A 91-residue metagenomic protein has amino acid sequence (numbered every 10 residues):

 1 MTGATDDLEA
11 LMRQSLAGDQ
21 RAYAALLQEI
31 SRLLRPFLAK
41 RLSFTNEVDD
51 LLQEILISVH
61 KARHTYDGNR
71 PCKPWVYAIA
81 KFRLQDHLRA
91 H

Functional and structural regions predicted by a protein language model:
T2-G3, L16-A25, R35-E54: Short, charged helix-capping/linker segments at alpha-helix termini
T5-E9: Acidic, Ser/Thr- and Pro/Gly-rich low-complexity regulatory segments
M12-R13: Amphipathic alpha-helical repeat scaffolds
L26, I30, L34, I55 (+1 more regions): Residue-level preference for hydrophobic side chains embedded in well-ordered alpha helices
S43-F44, I55, H64-N69: Short connector loops in the HATPase_c
K61-G68, A78-H91: Arg/Lys-rich amphipathic alpha helix in sigma70-family domain 2
C72: Glycine-rich acetyl-CoA-binding "A-motif" of GNAT/NAT acetyltransferases
